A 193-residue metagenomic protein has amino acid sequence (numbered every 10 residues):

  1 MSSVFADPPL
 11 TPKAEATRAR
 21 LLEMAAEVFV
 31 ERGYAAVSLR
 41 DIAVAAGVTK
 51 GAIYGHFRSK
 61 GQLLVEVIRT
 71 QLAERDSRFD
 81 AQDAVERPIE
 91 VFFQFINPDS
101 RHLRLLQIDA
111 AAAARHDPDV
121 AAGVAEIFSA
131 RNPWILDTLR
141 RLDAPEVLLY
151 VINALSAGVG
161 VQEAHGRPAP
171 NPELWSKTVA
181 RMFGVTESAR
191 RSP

Functional and structural regions predicted by a protein language model:
M1-A16, E187-P193: N-terminal intrinsically disordered/low-complexity leader segments
A14, L22, I68, L72 (+1 more regions): Amphipathic, non-transmembrane alpha-helical scaffold segments
T17-R20, M24-Q62, E66: Helix-turn-helix
R58-Q62, E66, D80, P98-R101 (+3 more regions): Residues in soluble alpha-helical coiled-coils and helical-bundle/repeat scaffolds
E66, A73-R104, L148-I152, S176: Hydrophobic alpha-helical connector segments
F92-F93, Q107-A111, I152-V159: Short alpha-helical scaffolding segments that buttress acidic/His motifs in well-ordered protein cores
N97-F128: Amphipathic alpha-helical segments used for helix-helix packing
A121-A125, R140-P193: Hydrophobic/aromatic-rich alpha-helical bundle segments in the mid-to-C-terminal region
